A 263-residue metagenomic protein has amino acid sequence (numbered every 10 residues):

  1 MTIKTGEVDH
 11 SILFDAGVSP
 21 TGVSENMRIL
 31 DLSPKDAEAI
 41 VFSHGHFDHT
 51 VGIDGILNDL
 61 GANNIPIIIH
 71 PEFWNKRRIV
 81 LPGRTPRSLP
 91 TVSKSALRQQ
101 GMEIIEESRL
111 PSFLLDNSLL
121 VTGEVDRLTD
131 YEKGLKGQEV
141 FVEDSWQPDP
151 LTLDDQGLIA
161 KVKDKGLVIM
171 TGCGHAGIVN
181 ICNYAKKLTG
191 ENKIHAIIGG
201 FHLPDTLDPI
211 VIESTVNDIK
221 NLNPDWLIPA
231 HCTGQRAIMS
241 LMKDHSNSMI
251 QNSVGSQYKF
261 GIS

Functional and structural regions predicted by a protein language model:
M1-G17, N63, I69, G83-R84 (+2 more regions): Metallo-beta-lactamase
M1-L30, L151, D155-T171: Conserved beta-strand hairpin/beta-sheet module of binuclear metal-dependent hydrolase folds, prominently
F14-D15, M27, H44, S118 (+2 more regions): Divalent metal-coordination and catalytic microenvironments
V18, F73, L203: Active-site-proximal loop/turn and secondary-structure-junction residues that shape catalytic pockets, frequently
T21-I69, T189-A196: Active-site metal-binding motif and surrounding structural segment of the metallo-beta-lactamase
A39, H46-T50, P66, W146-V254: Cap/insert and terminal regions of metallo-dependent hydrolase folds
V41, I68, I105, L120-T122 (+1 more regions): Hydrophobic/aromatic beta-strand patches that form the interior of the parallel beta-sheet core in alpha/beta enzyme
E72-Q156, K220, I250-G261: Metallo-beta-lactamase
